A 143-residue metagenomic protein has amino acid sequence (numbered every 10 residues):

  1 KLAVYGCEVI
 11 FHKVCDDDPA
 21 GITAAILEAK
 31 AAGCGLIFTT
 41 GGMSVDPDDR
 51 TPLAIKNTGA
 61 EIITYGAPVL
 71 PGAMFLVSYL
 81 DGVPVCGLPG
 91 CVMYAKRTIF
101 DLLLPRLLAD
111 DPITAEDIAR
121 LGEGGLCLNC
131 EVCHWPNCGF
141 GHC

Functional and structural regions predicted by a protein language model:
K1-C143: Non-catalytic beta/alpha edge segments that cap or flank active sites
